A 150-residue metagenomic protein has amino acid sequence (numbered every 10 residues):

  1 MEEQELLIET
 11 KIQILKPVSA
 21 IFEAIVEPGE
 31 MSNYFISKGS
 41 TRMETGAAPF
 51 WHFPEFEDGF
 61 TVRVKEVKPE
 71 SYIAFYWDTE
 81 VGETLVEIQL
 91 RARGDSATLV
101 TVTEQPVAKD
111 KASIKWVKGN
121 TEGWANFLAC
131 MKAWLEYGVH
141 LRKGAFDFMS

Functional and structural regions predicted by a protein language model:
M1-S40: Hydrophobic ligand-binding cavity/cleft-lining segments
E5-K11, A48, G59, Y72 (+2 more regions): Intrinsic-disorder/low-complexity, polar/charged segments enriched in Ser/Thr/Lys/Arg/Asp/Glu/Gln
I12, T61-K65, W77, L85-A92: Hydrophobic/aromatic beta-strand elements that line small-molecule binding cavities or substrate pockets in beta-rich
L15-S19, K65-E70, Q89-L99: A short, structured loop/turn motif at beta-sheet edges
I21-F22, M31, P49, V64 (+4 more regions): Hydrophobic pocket/interface hotspot
N33, K38-T79: Glycine-rich portal/gate segments that line the openings of hydrophobic small-molecule binding cavities
E80-N126, R142-G144: Beta-strand/loop substructures that line and gate deep hydrophobic ligand-binding cavities in soluble
A133-S150: Short, highly charged C-terminal tails/helix-capping segments
